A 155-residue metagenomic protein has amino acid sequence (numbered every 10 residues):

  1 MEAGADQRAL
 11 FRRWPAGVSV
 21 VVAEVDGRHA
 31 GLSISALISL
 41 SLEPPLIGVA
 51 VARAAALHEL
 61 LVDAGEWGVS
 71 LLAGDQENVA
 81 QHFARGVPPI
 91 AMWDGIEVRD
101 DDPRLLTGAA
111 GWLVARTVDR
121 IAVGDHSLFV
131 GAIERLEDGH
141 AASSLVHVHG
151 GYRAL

Functional and structural regions predicted by a protein language model:
M1-L155: Basic, polyanion-binding surface patches
